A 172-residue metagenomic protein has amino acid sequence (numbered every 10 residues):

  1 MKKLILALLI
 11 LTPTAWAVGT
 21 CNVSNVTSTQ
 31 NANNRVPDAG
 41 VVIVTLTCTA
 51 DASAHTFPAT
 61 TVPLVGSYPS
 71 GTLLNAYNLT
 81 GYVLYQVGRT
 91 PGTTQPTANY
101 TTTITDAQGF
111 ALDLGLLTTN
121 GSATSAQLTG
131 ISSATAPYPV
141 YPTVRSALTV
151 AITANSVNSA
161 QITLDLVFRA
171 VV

Functional and structural regions predicted by a protein language model:
K2-K3, A17: N-terminal soluble segments of membrane proteins
L4-P13: Sec-dependent N-terminal signal peptides
V18-V172: Surface-exposed, low-hydrophobicity beta-strand/loop segments enriched in small/polar/acidic residues
